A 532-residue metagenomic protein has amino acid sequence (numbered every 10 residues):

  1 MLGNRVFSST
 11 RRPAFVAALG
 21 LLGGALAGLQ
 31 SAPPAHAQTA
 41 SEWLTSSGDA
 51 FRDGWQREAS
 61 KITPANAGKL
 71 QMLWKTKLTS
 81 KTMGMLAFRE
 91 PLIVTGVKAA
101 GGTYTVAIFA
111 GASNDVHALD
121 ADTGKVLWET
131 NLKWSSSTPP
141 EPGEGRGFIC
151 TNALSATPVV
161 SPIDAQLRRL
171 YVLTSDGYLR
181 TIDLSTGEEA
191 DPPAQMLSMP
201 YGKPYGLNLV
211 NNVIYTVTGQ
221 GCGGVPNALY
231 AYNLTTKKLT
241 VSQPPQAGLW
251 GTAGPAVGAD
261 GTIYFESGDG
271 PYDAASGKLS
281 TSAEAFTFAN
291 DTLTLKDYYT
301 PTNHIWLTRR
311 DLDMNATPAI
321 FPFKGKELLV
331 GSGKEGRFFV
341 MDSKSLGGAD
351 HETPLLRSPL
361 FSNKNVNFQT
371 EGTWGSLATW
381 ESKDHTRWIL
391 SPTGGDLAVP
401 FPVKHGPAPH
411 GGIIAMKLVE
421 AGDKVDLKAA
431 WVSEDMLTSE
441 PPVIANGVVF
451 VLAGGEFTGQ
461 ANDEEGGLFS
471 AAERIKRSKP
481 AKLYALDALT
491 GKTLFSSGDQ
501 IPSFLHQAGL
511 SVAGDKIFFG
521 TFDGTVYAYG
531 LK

Functional and structural regions predicted by a protein language model:
M1-L19: Bacterial N-terminal signal peptides that target proteins for export
V16-G28: Bacterial N-terminal signal peptides
A27-A37: Signal peptide processing junction and immediate N-terminal pro/mature segment of secreted/exported proteins
H36-T39, K532: Low-complexity, Pro/Thr/Ser/Gly/Ala-rich linker/spacer regions in secreted, extracellular modular proteins
Q38-L73, L92, I414: Blade/loop signatures of beta-propeller domains
S60-M85, K98-T105, N114-N152, V160-Y201 (+5 more regions): Extracytoplasmic/lumenal domain signature
R89-T95, A107-F109: General structural concept
